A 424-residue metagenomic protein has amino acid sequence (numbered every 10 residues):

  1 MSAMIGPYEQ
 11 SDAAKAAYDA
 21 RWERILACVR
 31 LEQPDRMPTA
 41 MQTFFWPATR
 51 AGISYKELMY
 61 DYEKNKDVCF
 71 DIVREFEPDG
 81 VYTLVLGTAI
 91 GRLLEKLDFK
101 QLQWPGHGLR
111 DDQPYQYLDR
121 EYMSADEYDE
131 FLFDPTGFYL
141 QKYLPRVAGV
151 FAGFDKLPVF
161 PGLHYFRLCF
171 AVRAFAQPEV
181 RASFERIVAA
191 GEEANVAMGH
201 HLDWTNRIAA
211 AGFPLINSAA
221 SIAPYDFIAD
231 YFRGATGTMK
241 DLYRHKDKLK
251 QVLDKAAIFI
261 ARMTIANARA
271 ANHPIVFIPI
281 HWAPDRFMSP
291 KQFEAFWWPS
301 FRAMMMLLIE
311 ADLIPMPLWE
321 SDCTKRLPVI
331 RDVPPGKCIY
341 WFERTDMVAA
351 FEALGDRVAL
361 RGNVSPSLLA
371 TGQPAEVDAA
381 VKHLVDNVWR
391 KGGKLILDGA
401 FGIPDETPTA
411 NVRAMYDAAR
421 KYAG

Functional and structural regions predicted by a protein language model:
M1-G424: Catalytic cores of TIM-barrel enzymes
